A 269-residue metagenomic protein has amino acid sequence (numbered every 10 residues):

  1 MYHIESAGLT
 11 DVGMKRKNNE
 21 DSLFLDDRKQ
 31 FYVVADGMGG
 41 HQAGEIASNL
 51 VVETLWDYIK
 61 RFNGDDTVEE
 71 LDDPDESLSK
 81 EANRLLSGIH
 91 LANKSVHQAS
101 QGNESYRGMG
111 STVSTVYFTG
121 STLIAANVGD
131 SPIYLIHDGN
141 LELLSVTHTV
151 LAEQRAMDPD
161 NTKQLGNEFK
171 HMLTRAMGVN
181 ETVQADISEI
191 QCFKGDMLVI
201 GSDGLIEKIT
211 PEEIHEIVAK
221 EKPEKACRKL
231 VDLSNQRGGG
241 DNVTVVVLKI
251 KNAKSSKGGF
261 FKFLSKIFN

Functional and structural regions predicted by a protein language model:
M1-N269: PP2C/PPM-type serine/threonine phosphatase catalytic domain
